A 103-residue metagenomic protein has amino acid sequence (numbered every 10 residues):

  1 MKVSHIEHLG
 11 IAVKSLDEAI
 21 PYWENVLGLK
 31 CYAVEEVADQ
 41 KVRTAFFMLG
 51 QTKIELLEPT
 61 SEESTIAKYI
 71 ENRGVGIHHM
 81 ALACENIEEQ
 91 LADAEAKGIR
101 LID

Functional and structural regions predicted by a protein language model:
M1, I11-K53, Q90-A92, A96-I102: Core segments of cupin and vicinal oxygen chelate
I6-K14, A45-M48, A67-D93: Vicinal oxygen chelate
Y32-A33, E63-K68: A short, acidic/glycine-rich surface segment
